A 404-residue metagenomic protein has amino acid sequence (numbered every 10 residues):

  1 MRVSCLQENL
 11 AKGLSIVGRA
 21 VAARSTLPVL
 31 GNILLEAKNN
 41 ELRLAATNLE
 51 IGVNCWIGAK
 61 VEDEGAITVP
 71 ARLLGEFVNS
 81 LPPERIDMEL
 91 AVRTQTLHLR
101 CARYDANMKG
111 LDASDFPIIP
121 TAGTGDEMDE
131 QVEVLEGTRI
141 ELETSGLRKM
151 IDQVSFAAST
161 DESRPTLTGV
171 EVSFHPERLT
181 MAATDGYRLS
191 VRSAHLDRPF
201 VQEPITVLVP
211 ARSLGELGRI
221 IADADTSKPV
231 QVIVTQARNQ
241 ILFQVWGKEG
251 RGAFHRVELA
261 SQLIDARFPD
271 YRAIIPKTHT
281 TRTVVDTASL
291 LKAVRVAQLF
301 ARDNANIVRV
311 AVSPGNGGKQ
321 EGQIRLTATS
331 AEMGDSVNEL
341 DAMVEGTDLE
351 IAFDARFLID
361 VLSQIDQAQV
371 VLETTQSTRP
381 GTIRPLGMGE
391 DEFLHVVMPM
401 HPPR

Functional and structural regions predicted by a protein language model:
M1-R404: Structural preference for solvent-exposed beta-strand-turn elements and adjacent flexible terminal/loop segments within
